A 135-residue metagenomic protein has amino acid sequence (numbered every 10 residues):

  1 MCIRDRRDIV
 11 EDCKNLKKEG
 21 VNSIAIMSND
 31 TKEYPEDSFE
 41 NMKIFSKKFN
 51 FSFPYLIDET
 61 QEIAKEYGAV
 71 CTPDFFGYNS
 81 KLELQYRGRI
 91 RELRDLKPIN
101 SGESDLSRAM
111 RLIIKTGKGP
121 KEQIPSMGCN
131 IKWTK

Functional and structural regions predicted by a protein language model:
M1-I3: Short, small-residue-biased leader/transition segments that mark boundaries at the very start of proteins
R6-K48, E59-A64: Structural microenvironment flanking redox-active thiols in thiol-disulfide oxidoreductases
V21, F51, A69: Short glycine/serine/threonine/alanine-rich loop segments
N29-D30, S52, R94, P98: Conserved short-loop catalytic and cofactor-binding motifs
S52-D58: Aromatic/His-enriched, Gly/Pro-containing loop or helix-boundary segments that lie immediately adjacent to catalytic
D58-T134: Thiol/selenol-based redox catalytic cores and closely related redox-interacting motifs
